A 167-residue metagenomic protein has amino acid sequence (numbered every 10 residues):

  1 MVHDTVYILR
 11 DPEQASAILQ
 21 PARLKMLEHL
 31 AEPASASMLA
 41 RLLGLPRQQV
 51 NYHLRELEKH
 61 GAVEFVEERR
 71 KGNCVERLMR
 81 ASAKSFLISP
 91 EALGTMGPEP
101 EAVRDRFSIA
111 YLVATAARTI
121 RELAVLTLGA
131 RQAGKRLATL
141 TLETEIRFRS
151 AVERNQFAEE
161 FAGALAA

Functional and structural regions predicted by a protein language model:
R10-Q20, S35, V66-A92: Short, cationic-aromatic polyanion-contact patches
L24-E28: Pre-recognition alpha-helix immediately N-terminal to the DNA-recognition helix within helix-turn-helix or winged-helix
A31-M38: Short capping segments at the starts of secondary-structure elements
M38-G44, L57: A short acidic, leucine-rich amphipathic alpha-helix
P46-Q49: Helix-turn-helix DNA-binding motif, specifically the short coil turn and the N-cap/start of the second
G61: Glycine-centered, phosphate/nucleic-acid-interacting loop/turn motifs that mediate DNA/RNA or nucleotide
A81-E145: Amphipathic alpha-helical dimerization/coiled-coil segments that flank or bridge DNA-binding/regulatory modules
A130-A167: Charged, low-complexity intrinsically disordered regulatory/assembly segments
